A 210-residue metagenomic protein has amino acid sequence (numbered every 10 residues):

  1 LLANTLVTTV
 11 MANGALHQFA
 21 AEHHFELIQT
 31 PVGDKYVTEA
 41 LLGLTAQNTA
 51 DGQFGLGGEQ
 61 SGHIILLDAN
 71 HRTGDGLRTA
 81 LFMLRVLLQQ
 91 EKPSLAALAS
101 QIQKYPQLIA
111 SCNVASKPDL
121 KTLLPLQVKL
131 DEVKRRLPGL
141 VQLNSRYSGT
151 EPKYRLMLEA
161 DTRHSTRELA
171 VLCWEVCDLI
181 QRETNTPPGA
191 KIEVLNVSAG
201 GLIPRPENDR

Functional and structural regions predicted by a protein language model:
L2-R210: Phosphate-binding and adjacent anionic-ligand microenvironments
